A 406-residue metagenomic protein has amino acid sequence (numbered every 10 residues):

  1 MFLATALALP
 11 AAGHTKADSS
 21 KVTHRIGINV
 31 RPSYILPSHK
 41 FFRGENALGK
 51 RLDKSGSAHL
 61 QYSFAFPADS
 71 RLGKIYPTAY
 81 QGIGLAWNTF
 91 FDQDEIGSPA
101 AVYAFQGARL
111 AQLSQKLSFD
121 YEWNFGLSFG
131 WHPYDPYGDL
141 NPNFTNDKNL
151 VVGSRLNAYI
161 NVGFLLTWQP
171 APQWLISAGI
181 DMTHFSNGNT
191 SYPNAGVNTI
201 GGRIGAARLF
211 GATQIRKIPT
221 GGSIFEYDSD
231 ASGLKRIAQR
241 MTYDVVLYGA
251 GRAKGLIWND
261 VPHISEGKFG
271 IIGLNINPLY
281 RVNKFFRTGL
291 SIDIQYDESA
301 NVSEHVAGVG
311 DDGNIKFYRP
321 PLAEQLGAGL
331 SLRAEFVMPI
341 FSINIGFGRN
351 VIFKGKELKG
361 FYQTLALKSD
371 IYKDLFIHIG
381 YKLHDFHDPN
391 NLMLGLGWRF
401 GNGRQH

Functional and structural regions predicted by a protein language model:
S20-I26, I75-Q81, Q115-Y121, P172-I176 (+6 more regions): Outer-envelope beta-barrel architecture signal
V22, L52-A58, I96-V102, L117 (+8 more regions): Residues that define the transmembrane beta-barrel architecture of outer-membrane proteins
H24, N29-L48, D69-I75, E95-I96 (+4 more regions): Outer-membrane beta-barrel translocator/channel fold
I28, A58-F64, A104-L110, W123-L127 (+9 more regions): Residues on the lipid-exposed face of transmembrane beta-strands in outer-membrane beta-barrel proteins
V30-L36, F64-F66, L85-F91, F125-P133 (+8 more regions): Transmembrane beta-strands of outer-membrane beta-barrel pores
I35-S57, E95-I96, G251-N275: Surface-exposed strand-loop-strand hairpins of Gram-negative outer-membrane beta-barrel proteins
D69-R71, W168-I176, A212-R216, F285-T288 (+3 more regions): Repeated loop/turn-to-beta-strand initiation elements of outer-membrane beta-barrel proteins
N198-S223, P389-H406: Outer-membrane beta-barrel "beta-signal"
